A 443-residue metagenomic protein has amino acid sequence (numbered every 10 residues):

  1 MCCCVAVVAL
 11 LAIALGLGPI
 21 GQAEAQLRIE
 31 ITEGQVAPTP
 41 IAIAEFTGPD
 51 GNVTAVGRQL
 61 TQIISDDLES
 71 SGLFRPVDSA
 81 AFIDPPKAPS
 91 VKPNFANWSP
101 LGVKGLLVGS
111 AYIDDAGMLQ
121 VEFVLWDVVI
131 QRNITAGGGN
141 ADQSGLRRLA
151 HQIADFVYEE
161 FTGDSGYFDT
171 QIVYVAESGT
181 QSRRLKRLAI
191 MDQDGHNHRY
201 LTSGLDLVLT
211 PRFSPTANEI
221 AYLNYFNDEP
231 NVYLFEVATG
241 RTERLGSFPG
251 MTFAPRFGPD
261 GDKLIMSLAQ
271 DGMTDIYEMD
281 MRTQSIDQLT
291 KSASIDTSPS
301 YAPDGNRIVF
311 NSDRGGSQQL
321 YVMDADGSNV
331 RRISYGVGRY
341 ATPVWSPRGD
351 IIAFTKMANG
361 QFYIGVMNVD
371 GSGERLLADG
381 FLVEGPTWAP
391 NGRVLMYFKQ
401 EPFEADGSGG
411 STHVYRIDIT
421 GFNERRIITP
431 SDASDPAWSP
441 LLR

Functional and structural regions predicted by a protein language model:
C4-G18: Bacterial N-terminal signal peptides
L27, P89-F156: Amphipathic beta-strand/beta-sheet edge segments enriched in Tyr/Trp
E30-N94, L107, I113: Short beta-strand->alpha-helix linker/helix-N-cap micro-motif that forms a surface specificity/interaction loop
G117-Q120, Q181-A189, E229-Y233, M273-Y277 (+3 more regions): Structural motif
G166-F168, P215-T216, P259-D260, P303-D304 (+3 more regions): Residue-level detector of Asp-centered blade-edge/turn motifs that repeat once per structural unit in beta-propeller
I172, I220, G261-I265, G305-V309 (+2 more regions): Hydrophobic beta-strand positions that form the internal "hydrophobic ladder" of WD40/Gbeta-like beta-propeller blades
D192-L207, F235-F253, M279-T297, M323-R339 (+3 more regions): Multi-bladed beta-propeller domains
